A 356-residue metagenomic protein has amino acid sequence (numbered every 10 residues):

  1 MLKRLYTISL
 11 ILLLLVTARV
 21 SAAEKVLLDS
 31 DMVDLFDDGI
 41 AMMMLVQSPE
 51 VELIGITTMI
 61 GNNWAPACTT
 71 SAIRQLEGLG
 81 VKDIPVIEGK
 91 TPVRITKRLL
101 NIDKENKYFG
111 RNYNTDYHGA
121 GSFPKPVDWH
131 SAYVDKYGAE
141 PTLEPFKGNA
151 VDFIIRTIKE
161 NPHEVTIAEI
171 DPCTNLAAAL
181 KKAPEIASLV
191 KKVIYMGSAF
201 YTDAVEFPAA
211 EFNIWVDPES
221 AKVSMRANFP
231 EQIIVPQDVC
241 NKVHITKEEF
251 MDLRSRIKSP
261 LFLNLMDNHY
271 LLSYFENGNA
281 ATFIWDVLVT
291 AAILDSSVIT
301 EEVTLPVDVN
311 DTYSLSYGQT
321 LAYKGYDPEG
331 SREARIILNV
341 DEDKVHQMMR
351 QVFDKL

Functional and structural regions predicted by a protein language model:
M1-S9: Bacterial N-terminal signal peptides that target proteins for export
I8-T17: Bacterial N-terminal signal peptides
A18-A22: Sec/Tat signal peptide C-region and signal peptidase I cleavage site
E24, M43-E52, W215-E219, E231-L356: Conformational coupling and interaction surfaces
E24-E77, V81-K82, K97, P124 (+2 more regions): Active-site histidine-anchored catalytic micro-motif
A72-Q75, D103-E105, F250-D252: Short, hinge-like loop/turn segments at secondary-structure boundaries
I84-P141: Surface-exposed loop and adjacent secondary-structure segments within mature catalytic domains
V86, S224, T290: A residue-level signal for conserved active-site and pocket-lining positions in enzyme catalytic cores
